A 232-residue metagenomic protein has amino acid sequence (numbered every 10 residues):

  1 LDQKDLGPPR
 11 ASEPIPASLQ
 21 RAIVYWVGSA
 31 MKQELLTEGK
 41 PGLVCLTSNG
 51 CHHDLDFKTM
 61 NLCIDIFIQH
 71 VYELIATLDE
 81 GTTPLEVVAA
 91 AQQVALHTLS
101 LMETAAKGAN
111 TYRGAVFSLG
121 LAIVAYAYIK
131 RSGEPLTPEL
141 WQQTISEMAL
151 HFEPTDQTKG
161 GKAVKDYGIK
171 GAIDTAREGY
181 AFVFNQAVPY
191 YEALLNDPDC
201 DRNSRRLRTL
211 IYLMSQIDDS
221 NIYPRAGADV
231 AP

Functional and structural regions predicted by a protein language model:
D2-T82, V88, Y126-P232: Phosphate-rich cofactor/ligand-interacting catalytic cores and adjacent structured alpha/beta frameworks
Y72-Y128: Long, hydrophobic/aromatic-enriched structural stretches that serve as scaffold segments
